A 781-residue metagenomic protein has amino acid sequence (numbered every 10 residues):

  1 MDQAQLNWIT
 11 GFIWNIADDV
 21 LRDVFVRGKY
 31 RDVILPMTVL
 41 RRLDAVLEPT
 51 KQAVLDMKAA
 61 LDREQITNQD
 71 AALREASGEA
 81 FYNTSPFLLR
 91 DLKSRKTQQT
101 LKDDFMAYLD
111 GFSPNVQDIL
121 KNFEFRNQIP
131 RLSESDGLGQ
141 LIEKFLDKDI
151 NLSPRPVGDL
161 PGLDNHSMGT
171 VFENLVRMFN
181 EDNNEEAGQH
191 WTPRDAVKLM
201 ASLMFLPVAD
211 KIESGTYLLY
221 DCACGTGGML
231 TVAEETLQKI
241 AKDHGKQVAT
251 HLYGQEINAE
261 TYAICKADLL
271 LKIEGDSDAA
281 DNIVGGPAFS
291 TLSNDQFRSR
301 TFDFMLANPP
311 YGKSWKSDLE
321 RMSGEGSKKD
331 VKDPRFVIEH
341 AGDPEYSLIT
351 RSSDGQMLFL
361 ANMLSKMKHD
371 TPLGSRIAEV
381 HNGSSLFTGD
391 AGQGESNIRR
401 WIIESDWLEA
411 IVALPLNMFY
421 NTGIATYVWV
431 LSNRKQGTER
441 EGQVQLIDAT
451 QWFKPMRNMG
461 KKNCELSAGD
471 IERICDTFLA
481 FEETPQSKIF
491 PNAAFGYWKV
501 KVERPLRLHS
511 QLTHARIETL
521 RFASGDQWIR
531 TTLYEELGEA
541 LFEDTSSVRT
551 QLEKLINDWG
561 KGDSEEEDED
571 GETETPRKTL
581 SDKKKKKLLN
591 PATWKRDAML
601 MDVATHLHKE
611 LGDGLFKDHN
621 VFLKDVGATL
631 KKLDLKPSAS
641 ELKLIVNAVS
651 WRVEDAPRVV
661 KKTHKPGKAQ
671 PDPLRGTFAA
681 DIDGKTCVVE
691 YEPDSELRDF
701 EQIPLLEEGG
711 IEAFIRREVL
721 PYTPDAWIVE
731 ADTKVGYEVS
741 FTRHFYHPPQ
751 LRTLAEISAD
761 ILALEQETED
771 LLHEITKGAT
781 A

Functional and structural regions predicted by a protein language model:
M1-V208, S277-S290, Q296, A413-L416 (+2 more regions): Non-catalytic, mostly N-terminal accessory regions of nucleic-acid modification and defense proteins
K29-R42, K266, D343-L431, I761: Conserved Class I SAM-dependent methyltransferase catalytic core
H190-A307, Y311-D330, M357, N382-S384 (+5 more regions): Conserved S-adenosyl-L-methionine
T231, A263, A307-P309, M357-A361 (+13 more regions): Feature representing long, continuous alpha-helical segments
H244-Q247, D278-G285, F289-S290, F336-G342 (+3 more regions): Short acidic (Asp/Glu) and glycine-rich catalytic loops that position anionic groups and cofactors
W315-D318, T371-R376, F387-D390, I411-V412 (+4 more regions): Extended hydrophobic-aromatic, low-complexity segments
K316, E320-D354, S384-G394, P415-N421 (+3 more regions): Short, contiguous acidic/charged loop-to-helix segments that flank catalytic cores in large enzymes
Y420-R521: Flexible, glycine-/basic-rich loop-and-beta segments that form/coincide with the SAM-dependent methyltransferase
